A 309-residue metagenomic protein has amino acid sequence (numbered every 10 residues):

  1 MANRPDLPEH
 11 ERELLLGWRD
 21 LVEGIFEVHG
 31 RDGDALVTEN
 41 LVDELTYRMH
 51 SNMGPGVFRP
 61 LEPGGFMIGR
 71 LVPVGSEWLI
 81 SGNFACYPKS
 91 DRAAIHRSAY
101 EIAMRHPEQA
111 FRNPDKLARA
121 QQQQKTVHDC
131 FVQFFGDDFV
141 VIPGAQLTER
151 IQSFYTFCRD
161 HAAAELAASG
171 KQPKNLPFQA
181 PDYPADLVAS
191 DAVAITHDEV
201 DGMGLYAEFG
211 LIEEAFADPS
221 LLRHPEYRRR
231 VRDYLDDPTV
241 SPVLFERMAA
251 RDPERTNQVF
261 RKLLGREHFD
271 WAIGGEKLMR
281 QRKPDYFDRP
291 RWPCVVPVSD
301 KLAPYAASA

Functional and structural regions predicted by a protein language model:
M1-G24, P73-A309: Mixed-charge, low-complexity intrinsically disordered regions
V28-G30: Conserved hydrophobic positions within beta-strands
G33, G69-V72: Residue-level marker of positions within ordered structural domains that often coincide with functionally constrained
D34-E39: Short aromatic-glycine-enriched beta-strand elements
L45-M53: A short macromolecule-binding patch
N52-R70: Short nucleic-acid-contacting surface segments enriched for D/E, G, S/T with interspersed K/R
